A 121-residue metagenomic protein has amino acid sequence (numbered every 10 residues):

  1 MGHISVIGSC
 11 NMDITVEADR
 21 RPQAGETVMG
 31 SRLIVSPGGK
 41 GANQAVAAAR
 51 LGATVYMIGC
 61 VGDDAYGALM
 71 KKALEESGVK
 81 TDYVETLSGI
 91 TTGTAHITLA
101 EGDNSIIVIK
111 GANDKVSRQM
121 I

Functional and structural regions predicted by a protein language model:
M1-C60, A65-L69, E75: Glycine-rich phosphate/adenosyl-contacting loop at the front of the ribokinase-like
E26, R50-I121: Conserved N-terminal subdomain of the carbohydrate kinase-like
